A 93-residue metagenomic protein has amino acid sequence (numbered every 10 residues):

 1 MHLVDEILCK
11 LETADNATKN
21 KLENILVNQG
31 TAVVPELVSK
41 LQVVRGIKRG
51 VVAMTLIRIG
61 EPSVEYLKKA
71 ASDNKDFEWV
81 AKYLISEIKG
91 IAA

Functional and structural regions predicted by a protein language model:
C9-E12, N16-Q29, S39, I47-P62 (+2 more regions): Structural detector for internal amphipathic alpha-helices that build alpha-solenoid repeat scaffolds
